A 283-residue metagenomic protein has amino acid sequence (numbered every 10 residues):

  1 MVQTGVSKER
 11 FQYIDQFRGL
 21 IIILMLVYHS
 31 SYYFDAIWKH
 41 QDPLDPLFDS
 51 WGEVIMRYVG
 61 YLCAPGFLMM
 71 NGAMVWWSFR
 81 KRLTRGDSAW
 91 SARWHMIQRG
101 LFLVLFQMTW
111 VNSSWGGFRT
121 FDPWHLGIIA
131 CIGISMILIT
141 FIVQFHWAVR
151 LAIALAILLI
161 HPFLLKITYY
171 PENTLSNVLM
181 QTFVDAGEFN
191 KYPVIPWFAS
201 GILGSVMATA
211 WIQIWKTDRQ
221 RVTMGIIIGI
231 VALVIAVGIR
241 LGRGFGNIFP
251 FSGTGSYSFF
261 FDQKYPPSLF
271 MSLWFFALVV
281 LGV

Functional and structural regions predicted by a protein language model:
M1-V283: Alpha-helical transmembrane segments and their immediate juxtamembrane cytosolic regions
